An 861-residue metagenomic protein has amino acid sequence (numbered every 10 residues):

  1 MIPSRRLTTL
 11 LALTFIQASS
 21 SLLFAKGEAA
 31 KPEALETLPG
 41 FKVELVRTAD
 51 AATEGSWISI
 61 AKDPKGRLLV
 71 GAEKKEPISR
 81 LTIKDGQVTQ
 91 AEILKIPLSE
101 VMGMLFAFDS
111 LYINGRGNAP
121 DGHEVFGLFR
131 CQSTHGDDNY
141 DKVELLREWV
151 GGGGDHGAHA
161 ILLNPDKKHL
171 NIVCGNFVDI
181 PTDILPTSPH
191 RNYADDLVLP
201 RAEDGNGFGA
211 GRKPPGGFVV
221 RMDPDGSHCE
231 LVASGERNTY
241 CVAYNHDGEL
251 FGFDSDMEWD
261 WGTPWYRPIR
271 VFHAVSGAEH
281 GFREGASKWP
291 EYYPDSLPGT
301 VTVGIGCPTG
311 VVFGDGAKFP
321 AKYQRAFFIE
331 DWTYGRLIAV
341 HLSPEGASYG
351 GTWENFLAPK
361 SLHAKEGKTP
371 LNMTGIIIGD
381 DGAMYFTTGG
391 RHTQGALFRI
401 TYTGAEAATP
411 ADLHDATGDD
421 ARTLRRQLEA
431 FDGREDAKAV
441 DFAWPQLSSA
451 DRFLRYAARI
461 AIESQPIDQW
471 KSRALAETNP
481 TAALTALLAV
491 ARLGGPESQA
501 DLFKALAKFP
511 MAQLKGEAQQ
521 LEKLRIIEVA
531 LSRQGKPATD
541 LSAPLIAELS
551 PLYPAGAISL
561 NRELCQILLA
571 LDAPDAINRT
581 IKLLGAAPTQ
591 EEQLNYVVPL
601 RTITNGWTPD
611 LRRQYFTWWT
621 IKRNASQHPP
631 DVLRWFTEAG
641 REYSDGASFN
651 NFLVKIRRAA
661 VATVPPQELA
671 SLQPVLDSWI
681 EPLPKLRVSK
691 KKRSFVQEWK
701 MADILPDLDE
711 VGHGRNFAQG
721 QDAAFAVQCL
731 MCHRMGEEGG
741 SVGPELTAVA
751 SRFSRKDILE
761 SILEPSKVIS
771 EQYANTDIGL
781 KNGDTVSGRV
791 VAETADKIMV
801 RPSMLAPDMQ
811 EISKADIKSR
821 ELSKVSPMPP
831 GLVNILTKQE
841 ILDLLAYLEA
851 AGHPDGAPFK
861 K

Functional and structural regions predicted by a protein language model:
M1-R5: N-terminal secretory signal peptides that target proteins for export/translocation
T9-S21: Bacterial N-terminal signal peptides
F24-F431, S678-S689, G736-E737, S813-A815 (+3 more regions): Beta-propeller domains with acidic blade repeats across secreted/periplasmic ectodomains and cytosolic WD/CNH propellers
V46, L111, F695-W699, D703-P706 (+7 more regions): C-terminal capping alpha-helices of c-type cytochrome domains
P64, P77, A461, E522 (+2 more regions): Short pre-active-site segment immediately N-terminal to redox-active cysteine/selenocysteine motifs in thiol-based
G389, Y402-A723, V742, V749-S751 (+4 more regions): Long, ordered, helix-rich scaffold segments
D722-E745, V768-E771, D784-V786, A792-I798 (+2 more regions): Periplasmic/extracellular electron-transfer cofactor-ligation site, primarily the c-type cytochrome heme-c attachment
E764-K781: Short boundary/loop segments of OB/S1/cold-shock single-stranded nucleic-acid-binding domains
